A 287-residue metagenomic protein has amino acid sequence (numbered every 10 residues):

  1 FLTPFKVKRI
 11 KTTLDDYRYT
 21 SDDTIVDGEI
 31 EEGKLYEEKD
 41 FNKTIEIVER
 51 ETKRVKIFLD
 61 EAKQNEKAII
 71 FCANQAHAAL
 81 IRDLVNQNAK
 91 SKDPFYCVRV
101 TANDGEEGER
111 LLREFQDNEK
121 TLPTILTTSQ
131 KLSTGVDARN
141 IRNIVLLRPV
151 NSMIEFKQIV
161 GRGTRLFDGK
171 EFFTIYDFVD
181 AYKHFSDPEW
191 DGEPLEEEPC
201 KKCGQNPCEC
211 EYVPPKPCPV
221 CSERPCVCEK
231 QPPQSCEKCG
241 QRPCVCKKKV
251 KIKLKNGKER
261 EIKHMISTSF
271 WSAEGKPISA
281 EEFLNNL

Functional and structural regions predicted by a protein language model:
F1-E66, R82: Interdomain helical connector at the RecA1-RecA2 junction of SF1/SF2 helicase-like NTPases
D15-Y19, A89-K90, D168: Proline-centered turn/helix-capping motifs that create local helix->coil transitions or kinks
K39-I57, Y182-L287: Long, largely alpha-helical accessory region at the distal end of helicase-like NTP-driven motors
K56-E61, L84-N88, E114, T134 (+1 more regions): A generic secondary-structure signal
A73-R99: Conserved helicase motor "Helicase C" RecA-like lobe of SF1/SF2 P-loop NTPases
K92-D93, C97-E198: Conserved RecA-like P-loop NTPase helicase motor core
